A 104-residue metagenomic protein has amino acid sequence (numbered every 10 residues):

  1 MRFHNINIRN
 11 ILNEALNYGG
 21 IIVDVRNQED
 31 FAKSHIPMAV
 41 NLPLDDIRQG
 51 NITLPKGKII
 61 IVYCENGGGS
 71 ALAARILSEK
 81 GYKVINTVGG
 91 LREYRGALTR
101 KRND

Functional and structural regions predicted by a protein language model:
M1-G20, Q28-I59, G68-D104: Rhodanese-like catalytic fold shared by cysteine-dependent sulfurtransferases and DSP/PTP-type phosphatases
D24: N-terminal glycine-rich beta->alpha transition that marks the start or flank of a dinucleotide-binding site
Y63-C64: Short, surface-exposed ligand- or partner-binding patches at beta-edge/loop junctions that are enriched in aromatics
